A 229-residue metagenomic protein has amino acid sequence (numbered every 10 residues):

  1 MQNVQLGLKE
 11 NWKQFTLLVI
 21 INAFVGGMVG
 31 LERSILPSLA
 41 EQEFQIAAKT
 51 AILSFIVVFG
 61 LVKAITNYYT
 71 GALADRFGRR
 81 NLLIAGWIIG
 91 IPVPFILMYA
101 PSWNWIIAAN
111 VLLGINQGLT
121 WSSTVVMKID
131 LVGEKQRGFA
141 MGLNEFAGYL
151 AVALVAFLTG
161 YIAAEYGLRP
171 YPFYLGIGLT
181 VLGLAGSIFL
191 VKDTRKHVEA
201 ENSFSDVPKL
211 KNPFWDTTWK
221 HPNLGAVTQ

Functional and structural regions predicted by a protein language model:
M1-W12, D193-T228: Juxtamembrane intracellular "pre-TM" segments in multi-pass secondary transporters
V4, L8-G60, G225-Q229: Helix-loop boundary and gating motifs at the non-cytosolic
L18, N104-N110, G225: Short hydrophobic/alpha-helical segments at membrane-entry points of transmembrane helices in Major Facilitator
G60-Y68, A153: Residue-level signature of mid-helix packing/kink "hotspots" within the transmembrane helices of 12-pass Major
I88-P101: C-terminal ends and interior cores of transmembrane alpha-helices in multi-pass membrane transporters/permeases
A109-Y149: Cytoplasmic helix-loop-helix junction between adjacent transmembrane helices in 12-TM secondary transporters
Y171-F189: Symmetry-related core transmembrane helices of the 12-TM Major Facilitator Superfamily/SLC fold
